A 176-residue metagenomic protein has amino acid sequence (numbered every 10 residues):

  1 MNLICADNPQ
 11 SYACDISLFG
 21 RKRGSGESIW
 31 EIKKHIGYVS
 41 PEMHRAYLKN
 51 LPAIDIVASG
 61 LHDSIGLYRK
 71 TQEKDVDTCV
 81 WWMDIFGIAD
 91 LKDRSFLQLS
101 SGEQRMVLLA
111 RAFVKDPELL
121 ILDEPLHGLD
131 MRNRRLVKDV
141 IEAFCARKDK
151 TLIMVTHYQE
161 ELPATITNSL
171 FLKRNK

Functional and structural regions predicted by a protein language model:
D15-E31: ABC ATPase NBD Q-loop/coupling interface
L48-G66: Q-loop/switch helix immediately C-terminal to the Walker
A58, E73-L91: Conserved ABC ATPase "signature" region
T71, S95-L99, E103: Conserved ABC ATPase signature
L109: Hydrophobic anchor residue at the start of the ABC signature
D116: Conserved catalytic motifs of ABC-family nucleotide-binding domains
L120-E124: Catalytic Walker B motif of ABC-type/P-loop ATPase nucleotide-binding domains
